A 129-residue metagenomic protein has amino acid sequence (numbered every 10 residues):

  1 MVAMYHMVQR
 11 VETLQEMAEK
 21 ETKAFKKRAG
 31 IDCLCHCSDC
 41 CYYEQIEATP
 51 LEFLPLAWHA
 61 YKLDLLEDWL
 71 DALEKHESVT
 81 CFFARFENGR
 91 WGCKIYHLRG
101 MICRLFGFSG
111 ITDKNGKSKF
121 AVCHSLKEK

Functional and structural regions predicted by a protein language model:
M1-D39, Y43-K129: Short loop/turn segments that flank or connect secondary-structure elements
